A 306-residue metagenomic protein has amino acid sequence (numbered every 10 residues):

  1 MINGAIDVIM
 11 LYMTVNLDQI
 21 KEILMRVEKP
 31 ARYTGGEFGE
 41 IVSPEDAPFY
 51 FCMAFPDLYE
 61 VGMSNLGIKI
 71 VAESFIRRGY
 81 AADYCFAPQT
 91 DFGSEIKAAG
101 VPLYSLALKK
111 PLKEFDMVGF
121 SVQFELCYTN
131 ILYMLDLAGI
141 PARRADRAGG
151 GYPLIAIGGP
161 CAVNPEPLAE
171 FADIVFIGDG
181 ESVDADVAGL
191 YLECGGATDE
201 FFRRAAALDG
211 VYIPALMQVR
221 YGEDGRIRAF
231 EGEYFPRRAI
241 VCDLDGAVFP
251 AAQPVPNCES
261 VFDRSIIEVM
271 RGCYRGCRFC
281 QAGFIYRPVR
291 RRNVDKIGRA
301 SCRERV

Functional and structural regions predicted by a protein language model:
M1-A5, I9-Y12: Short, positively charged and aromatic/hydrophobic N-terminal segments
L11-K29, R78-Y80: Helix-enriched interaction subdomains in cytosolic or periplasmic regions, typified by TIR/SEFIR signaling/NADase cores
K21-C52, L58-E60, P214, R220-I266: N-terminal [4Fe-4S]-dependent radical SAM core
F51, F55-P56, G62-D83, A87-I96 (+2 more regions): Low-complexity, highly charged intrinsically disordered N-terminal segments that act as targeting/localization
M53-D57, K113-S121, A172, F262-I267 (+1 more regions): Glycine- and acidic
F75, V118, V122, I131 (+6 more regions): Conserved structural-core and active-site-/substrate-pathway-adjacent residues in large, well-folded domains of enzymes
A87-F230: Glycine-rich beta-alpha loop elements in corrinoid/cobalamin-binding modules across cobalamin-dependent enzymes
D245-R305: Radical SAM [4Fe-4S] cluster-binding motif and immediate context
